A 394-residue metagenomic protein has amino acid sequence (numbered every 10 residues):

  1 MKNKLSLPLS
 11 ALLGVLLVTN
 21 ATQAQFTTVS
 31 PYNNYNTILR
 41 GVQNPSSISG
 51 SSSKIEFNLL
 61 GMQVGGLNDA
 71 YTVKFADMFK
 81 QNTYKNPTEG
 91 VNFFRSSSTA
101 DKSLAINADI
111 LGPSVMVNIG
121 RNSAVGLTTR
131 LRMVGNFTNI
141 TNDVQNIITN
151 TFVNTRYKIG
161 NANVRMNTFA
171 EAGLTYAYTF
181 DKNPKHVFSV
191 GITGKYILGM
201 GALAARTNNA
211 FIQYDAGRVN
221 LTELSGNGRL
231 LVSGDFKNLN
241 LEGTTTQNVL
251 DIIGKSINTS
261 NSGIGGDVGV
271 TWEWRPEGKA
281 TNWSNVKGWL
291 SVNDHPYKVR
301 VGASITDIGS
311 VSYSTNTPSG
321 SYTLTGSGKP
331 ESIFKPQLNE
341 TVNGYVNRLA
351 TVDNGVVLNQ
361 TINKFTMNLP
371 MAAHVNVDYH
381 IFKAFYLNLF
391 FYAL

Functional and structural regions predicted by a protein language model:
M1-V29, V377: Bacterial Sec-dependent N-terminal signal peptides
Q25-L394: Subset of outer-membrane beta-barrel
